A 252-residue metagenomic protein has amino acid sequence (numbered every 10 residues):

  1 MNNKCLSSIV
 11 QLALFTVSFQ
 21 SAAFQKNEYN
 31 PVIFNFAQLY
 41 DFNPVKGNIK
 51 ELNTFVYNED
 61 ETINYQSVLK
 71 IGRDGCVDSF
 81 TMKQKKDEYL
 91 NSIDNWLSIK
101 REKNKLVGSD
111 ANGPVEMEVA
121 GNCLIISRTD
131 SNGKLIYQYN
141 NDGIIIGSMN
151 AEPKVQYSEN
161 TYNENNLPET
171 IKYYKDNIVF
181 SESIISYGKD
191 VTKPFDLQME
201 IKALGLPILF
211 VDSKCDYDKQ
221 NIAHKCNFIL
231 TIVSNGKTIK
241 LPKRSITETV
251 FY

Functional and structural regions predicted by a protein language model:
N2-V10: Bacterial N-terminal signal peptides that target proteins for export
S18-Q20: N-terminal signal peptide c-region/cleavage motif recognized by signal peptidases
A23-Y252: Buried hydrophobic residues that stabilize the cores of well-folded domains
